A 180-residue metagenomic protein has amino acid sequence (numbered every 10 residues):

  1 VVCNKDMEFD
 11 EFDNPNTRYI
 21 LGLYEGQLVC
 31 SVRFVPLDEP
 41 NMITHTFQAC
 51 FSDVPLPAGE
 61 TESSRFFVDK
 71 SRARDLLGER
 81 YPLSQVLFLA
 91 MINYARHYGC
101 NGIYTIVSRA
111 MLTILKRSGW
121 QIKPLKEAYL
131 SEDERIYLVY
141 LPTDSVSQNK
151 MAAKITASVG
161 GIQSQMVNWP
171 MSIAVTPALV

Functional and structural regions predicted by a protein language model:
V1-P15: Short, basic/aromatic recognition patches
N14-T17, D133: A short, glycine/Asx- and small/polar-enriched loop/turn that sits immediately N-terminal to a beta-strand
L21, G26-P36: Conserved beta-strand in the GNAT
R33-A49: A short, polar/charged loop-to-alpha-helix boundary motif
F47-A128, D133-I136: Acyl-donor binding region in acyl/amide transferases
E132-T156: C-terminal "cap" of GNAT-fold acetyltransferases
S147-V180: Acidic/histidine-enriched, glycine/proline-rich intrinsically disordered or flexible terminal extensions
